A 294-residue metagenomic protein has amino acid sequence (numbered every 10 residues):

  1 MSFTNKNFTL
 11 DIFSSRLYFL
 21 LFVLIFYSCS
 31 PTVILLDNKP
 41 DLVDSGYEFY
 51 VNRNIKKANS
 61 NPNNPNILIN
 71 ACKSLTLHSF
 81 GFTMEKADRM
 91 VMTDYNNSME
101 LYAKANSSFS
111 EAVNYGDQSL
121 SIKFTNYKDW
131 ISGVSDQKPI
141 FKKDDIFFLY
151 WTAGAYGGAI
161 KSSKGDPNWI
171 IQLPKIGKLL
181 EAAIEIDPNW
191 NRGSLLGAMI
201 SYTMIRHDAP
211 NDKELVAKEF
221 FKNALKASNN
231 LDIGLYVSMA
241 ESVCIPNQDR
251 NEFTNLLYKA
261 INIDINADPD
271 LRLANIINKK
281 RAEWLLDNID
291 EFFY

Functional and structural regions predicted by a protein language model:
M1-S14: N-terminal secretory signal peptides that target proteins for export/translocation
S14-F22: Sec-dependent signal peptide recognition, specifically the positively charged N-region followed immediately by
V33-K56, S60, S74-A182, L195-A227 (+4 more regions): Short coil/linker segments at helix-helix boundaries
P62, F124, P188-W190, N229-N230: Short coil turns that delineate tetratricopeptide repeat
I67, G193-L195, L235: TPR alpha-solenoid repeat register
